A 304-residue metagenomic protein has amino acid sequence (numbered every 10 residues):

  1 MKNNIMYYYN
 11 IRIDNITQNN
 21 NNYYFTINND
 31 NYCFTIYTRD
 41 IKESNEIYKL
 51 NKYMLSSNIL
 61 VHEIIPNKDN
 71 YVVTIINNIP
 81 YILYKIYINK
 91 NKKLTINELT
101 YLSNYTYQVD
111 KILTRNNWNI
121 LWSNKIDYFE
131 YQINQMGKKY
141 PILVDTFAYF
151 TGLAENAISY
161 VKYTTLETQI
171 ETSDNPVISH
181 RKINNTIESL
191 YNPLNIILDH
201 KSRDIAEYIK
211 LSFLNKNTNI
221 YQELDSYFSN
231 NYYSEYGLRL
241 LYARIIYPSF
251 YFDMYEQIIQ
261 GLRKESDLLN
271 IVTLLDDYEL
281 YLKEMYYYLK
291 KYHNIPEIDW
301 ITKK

Functional and structural regions predicted by a protein language model:
K2-N29, P66: ATP-binding glycine-rich phosphate-binding loop
N15, T38, R115-I178, Q222 (+1 more regions): ATP-dependent phospho-/nucleotidyl transfer catalytic cores
N21-Y23, N67-V72, E167-I170: Short, solvent-exposed loop/turn elements at beta->coil junctions and helix N-caps that rim active or binding pockets
T26, S159-I205: Active-site acidic catalytic loop and adjacent metal/ATP-binding pocket of ATP-dependent phosphoryl transfer enzymes
D30-I112: ATP-binding pocket architecture of kinase catalytic cores
N117, E235-A243: All-alpha amphipathic helical-bundle segments outside canonical DNA-binding/catalytic cores that form hydrophobic
S202-S234, I245-I271: Active-site activation/catalytic loop segments of kinase-like enzymes and analogous catalytic loops in related
F252-K304: ATP/Mg2+ or Mg2+-diphosphate-binding catalytic cores that bind nucleotide phosphates or diphosphates via glycine-rich
